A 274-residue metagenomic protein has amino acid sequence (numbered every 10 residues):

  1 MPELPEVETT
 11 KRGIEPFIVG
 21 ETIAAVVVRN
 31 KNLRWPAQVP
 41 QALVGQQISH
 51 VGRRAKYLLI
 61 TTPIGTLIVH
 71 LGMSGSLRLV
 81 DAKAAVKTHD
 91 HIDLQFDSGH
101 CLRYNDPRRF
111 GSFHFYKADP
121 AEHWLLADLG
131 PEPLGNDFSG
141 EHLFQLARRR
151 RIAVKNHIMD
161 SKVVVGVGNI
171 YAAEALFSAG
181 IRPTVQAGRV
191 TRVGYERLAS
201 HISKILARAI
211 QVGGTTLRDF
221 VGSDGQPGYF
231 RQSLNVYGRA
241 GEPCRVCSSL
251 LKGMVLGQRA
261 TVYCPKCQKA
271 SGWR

Functional and structural regions predicted by a protein language model:
M1-F115, P120, W273: Gly/Gly-Pro- and Ser/Thr-rich, intrinsically disordered tail segments characteristic of DNA damage-repair and tolerance
M1-L4, P133, D137, T191-A199: Generic detection of long, well-ordered alpha-helical segments
T22-A42, G52, H142-R274: Basic, nucleic-acid-binding surfaces and adjacent catalytic neighborhoods in DNA/RNA-processing proteins
P63, L67-S178, Q186: Phosphate/anion-contacting hairpin/loop surfaces
